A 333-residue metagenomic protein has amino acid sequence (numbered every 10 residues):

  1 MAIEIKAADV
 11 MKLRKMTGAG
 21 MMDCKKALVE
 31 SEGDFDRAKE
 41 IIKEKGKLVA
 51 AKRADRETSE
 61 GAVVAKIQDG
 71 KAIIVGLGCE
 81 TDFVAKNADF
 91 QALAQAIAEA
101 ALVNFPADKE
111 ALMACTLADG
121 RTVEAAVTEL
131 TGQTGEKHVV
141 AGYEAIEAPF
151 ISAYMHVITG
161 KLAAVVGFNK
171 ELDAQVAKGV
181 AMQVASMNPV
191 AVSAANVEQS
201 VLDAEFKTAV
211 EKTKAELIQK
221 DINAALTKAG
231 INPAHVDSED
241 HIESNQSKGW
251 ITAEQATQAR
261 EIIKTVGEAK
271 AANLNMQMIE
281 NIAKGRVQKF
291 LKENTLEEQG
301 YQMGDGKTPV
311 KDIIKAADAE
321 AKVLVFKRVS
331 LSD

Functional and structural regions predicted by a protein language model:
A2-D333: N-terminal assembly/interaction segments in proteins that build large macromolecular machines
